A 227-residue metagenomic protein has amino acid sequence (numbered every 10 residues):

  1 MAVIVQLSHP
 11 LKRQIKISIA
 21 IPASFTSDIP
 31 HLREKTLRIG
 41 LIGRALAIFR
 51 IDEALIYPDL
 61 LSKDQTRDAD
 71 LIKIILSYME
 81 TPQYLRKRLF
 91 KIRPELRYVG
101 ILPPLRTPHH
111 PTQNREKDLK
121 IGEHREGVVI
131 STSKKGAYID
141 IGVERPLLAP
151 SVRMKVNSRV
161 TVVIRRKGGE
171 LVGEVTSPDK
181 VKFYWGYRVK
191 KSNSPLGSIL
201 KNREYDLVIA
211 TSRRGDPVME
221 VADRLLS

Functional and structural regions predicted by a protein language model:
M1-S227: Post-transcriptional modification and biogenesis factors for structured RNAs of the translation apparatus
